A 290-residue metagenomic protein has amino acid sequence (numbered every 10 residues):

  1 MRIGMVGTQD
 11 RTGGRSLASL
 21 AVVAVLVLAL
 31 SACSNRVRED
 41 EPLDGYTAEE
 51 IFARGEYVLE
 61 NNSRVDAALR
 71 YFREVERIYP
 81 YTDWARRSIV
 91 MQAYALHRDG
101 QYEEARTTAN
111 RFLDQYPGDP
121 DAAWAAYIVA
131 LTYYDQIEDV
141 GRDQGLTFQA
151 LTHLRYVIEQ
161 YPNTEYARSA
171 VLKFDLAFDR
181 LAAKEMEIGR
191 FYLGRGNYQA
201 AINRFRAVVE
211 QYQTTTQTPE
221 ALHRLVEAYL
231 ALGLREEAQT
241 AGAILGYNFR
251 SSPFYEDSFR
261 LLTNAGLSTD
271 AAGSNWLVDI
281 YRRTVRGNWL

Functional and structural regions predicted by a protein language model:
R2-V6, R11-T12, A29-L290: Acidic, polar-rich low-complexity tracts and alpha-helical solenoid repeat scaffolds
A21-A29: Bacterial N-terminal signal peptides
